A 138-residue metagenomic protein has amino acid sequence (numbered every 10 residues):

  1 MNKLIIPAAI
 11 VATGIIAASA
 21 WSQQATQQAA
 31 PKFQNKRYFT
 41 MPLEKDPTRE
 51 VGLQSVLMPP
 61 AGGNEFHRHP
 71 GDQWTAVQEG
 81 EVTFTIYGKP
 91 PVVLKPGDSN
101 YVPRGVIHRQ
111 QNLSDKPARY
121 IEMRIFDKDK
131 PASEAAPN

Functional and structural regions predicted by a protein language model:
N2-I6, G14-S55, N100-Y101, P131-N138: A short, N-terminal "cap"/entry segment at the start of jelly-roll beta-barrel domains of the cupin/DSBH fold
T48-E50, A61-W74: A short beta-loop-beta micro-motif enriched in histidine and acidic residues
M58-P59, G88-G105: Short acidic-glycine-tyrosine-enriched beta hairpin
G63-E65, E81-T85, S99: Short beta-strand segments in beta-sandwich/barrel cores
N64-H69, I86, Q111-L113: Short histidine-centered beta-strand/loop micro-motifs that create catalytic or ligand/metal-coordination sites
H69-G88: Glycine- and acidic-residue-biased ligand/ion/polar-headgroup-sensing regions
P91, G105-D129: Ligand-binding loop in jelly-roll beta-barrel domains
